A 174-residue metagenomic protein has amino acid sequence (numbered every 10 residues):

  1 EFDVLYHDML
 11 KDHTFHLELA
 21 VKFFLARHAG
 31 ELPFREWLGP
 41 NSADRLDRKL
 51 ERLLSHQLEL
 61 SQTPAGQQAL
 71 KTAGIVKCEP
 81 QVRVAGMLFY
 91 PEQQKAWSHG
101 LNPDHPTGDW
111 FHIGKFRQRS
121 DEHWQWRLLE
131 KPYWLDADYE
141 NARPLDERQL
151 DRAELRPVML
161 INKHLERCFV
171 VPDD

Functional and structural regions predicted by a protein language model:
E1-D174: Intrinsically disordered, low-complexity Ser/Thr/Pro/Gly-rich regulatory segments
